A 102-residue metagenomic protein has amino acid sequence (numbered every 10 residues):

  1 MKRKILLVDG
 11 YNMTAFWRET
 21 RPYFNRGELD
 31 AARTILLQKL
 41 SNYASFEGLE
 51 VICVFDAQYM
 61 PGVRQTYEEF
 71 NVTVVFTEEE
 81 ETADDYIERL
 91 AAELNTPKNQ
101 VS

Functional and structural regions predicted by a protein language model:
R3-V8, N12-S102: Nuclease catalytic cores that cleave nucleic-acid phosphodiester bonds, predominantly acidic two-metal-ion
